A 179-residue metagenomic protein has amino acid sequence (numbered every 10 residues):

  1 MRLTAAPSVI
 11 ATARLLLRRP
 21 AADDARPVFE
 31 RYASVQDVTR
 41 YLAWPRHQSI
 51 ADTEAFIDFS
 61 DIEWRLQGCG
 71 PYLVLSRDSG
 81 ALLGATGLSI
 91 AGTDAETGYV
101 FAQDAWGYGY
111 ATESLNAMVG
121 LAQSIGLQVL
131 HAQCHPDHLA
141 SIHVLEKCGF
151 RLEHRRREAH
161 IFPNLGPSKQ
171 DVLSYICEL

Functional and structural regions predicted by a protein language model:
M1-L16, P20-P27, R31-Q36, L73-L179: Acyl-donor (CoA/ACP) binding surface of acyl/acetyltransferases
D37-F59, G70: Conserved GNAT-fold acetyl-CoA-binding loop/helix
D61-I62, I161: Short beta-turn/strand-loop junction motif enriched in small, turn-promoting residues
E63-Q67: Short loop/turn motifs at secondary-structure junctions and domain boundaries
